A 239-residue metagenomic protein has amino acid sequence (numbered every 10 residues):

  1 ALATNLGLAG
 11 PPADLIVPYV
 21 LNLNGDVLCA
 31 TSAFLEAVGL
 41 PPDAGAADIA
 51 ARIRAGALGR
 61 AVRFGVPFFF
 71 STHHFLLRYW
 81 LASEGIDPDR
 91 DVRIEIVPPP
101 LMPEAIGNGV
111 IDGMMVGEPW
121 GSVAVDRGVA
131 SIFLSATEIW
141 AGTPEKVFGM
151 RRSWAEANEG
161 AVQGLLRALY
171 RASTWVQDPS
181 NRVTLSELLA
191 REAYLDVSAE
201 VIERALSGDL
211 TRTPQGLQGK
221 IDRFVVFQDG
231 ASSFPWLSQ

Functional and structural regions predicted by a protein language model:
A1-D89, R93-E95, V110-A124, V129-G142: Short, glycine-/small- and polar/acidic-enriched structural segments that line small-molecule recognition paths
G7, I106, A155-E156, V176: Hydrophobic residues in alpha-helical segments
D26-G39, P144-G160, W175: A bilobed periplasmic-binding-protein/Venus flytrap-type ligand-binding module shared by bacterial periplasmic
M102-A105, W120-G121: Short, hydrophobic alpha-helical packing/hinge segments within bilobed ligand-binding/sensory domains
G142-T143, T184: Short gly/pro-enriched beta-turn/loop segments at secondary-structure junctions
N158-S238: Secondary-structure end/capping motifs
